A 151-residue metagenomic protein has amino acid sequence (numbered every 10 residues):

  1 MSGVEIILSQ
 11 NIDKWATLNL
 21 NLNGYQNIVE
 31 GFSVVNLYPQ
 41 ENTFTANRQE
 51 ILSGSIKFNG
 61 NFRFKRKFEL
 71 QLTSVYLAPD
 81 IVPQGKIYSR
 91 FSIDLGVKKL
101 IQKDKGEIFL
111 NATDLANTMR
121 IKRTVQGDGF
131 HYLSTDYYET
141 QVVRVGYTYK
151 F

Functional and structural regions predicted by a protein language model:
M1-V75: Gram-negative outer-membrane beta-barrel transporters
G3, K67-E69, R90-D94, K105-E107 (+1 more regions): Active-site lining segments that contact anionic ligands and/or coordinate catalytic metals
V4-Q10, F58-F62, L95-K99, L110 (+1 more regions): Residues on the lipid-exposed face of transmembrane beta-strands in outer-membrane beta-barrel proteins
L8, N42-R48, G60, I81-G85 (+2 more regions): Outer-membrane beta-barrel proteins
G24-I28, S74-D80, A112-T118, F151: Transmembrane beta-strands of outer-membrane beta-barrel pores
E30-E41, T73, I81-Y88, I121-G127: Outer-membrane beta-barrel translocator domains and adjoining extracellular loop/strand segments of Gram-negative
R48-L52, I87-R90, Y137-E139: Short sequence motifs at beta-strands and strand-loop junctions characteristic of Gram-negative outer-membrane
K99-F151: C-terminal beta-signal and adjacent terminal beta-strands/loops of Gram-negative outer-membrane beta-barrel proteins
